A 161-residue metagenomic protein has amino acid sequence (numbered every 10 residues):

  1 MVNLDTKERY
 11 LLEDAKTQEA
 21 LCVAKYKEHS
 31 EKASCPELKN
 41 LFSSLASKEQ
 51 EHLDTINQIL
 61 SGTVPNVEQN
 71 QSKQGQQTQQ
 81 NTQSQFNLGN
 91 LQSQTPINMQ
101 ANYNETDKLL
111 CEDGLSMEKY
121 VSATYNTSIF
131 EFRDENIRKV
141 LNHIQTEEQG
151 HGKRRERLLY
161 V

Functional and structural regions predicted by a protein language model:
M1-R9, T55-K73, N90-K108, Y160-V161: Membrane-interacting alpha-helical segments
N3-L4, D14-I56, L60-S61, E131: Acidic, metal/ion-handling microdomains and their immediate structural contexts
E8-K32, F86-H143: Acidic/histidine-rich alpha-helical segments that form the ligand environment of transition-metal centers
T17, S44-E51, D113-S116, H143-G150: DHp/HisKA dimerization-phosphoacceptor four-helix bundle of two-component histidine kinases and homologous
P36-L88, Q149-V161: Conserved alpha-helical segments that form or flank metal/cofactor-binding pockets of metalloenzymes
T127-E131, T146-G150, R157: Short basic/hydrophobic patches in alpha-helices and adjacent helix-turn junctions that form amphipathic surface motifs
